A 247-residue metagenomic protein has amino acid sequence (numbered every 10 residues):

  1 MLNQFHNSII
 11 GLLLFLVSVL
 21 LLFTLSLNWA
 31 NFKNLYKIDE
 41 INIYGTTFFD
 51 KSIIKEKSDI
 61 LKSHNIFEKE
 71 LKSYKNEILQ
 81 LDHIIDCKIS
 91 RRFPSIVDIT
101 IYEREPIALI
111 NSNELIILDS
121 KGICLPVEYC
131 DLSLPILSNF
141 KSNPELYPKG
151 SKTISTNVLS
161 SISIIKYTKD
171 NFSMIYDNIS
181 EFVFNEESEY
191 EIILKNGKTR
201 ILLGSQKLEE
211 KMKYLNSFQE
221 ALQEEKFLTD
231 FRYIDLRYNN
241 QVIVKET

Functional and structural regions predicted by a protein language model:
M1-L16, K88-E103, K141-S155: Short, charge-rich amphipathic segments
M1-N42, T46, S52, D82 (+4 more regions): N-terminal positively charged amphipathic segments used for targeting/anchoring
W29-L132: Terminal hydrophobic membrane-targeting helix
F48, H64-K72, K152-L159, S205-K213: Soluble non-cytosolic domains of exported or imported proteins
S52, E56, K72, N76 (+4 more regions): Solvent-exposed, polar/charged alpha-helical surfaces in well-ordered, non-transmembrane soluble domains, broadly
S58, K62, D82, I101 (+2 more regions): Sec/Tat-exported extracytoplasmic proteins
I89-S90, I116-I117, E181-V183, E191-I193: Short, exposed beta-strand/loop patches in secreted or surface proteins that constitute
D98-E181: Extracytoplasmic segments of membrane-associated envelope/inner-membrane machinery
